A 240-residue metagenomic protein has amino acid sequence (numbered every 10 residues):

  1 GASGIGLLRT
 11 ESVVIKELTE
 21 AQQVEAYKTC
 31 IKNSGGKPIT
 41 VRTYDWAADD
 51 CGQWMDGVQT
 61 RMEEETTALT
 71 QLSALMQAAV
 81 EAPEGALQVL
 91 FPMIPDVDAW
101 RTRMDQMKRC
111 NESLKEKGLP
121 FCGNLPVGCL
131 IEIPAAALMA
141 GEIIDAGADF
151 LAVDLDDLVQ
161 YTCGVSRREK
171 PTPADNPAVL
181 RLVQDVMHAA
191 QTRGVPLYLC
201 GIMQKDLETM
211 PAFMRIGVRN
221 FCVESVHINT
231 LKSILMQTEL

Functional and structural regions predicted by a protein language model:
G1-L240: Conserved alpha/beta-domain cores
